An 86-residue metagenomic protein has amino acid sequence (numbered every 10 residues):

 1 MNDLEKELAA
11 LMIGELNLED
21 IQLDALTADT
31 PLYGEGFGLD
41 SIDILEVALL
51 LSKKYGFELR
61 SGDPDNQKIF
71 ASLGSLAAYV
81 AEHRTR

Functional and structural regions predicted by a protein language model:
N2-G38, D43-R86: Phosphopantetheine-dependent thiolation modules in NRPS/PKS and related acyl-activating systems
